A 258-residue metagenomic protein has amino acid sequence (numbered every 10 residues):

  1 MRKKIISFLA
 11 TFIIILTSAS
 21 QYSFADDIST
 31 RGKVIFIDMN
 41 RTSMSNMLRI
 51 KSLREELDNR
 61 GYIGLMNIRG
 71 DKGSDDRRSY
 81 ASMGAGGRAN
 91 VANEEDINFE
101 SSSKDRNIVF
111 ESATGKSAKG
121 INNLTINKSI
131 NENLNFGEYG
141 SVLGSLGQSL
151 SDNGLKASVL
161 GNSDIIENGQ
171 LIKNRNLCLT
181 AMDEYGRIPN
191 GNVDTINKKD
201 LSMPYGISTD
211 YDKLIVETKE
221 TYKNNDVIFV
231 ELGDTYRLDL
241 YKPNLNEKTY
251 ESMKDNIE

Functional and structural regions predicted by a protein language model:
R2-T11: Sec-dependent signal peptide recognition, specifically the positively charged N-region followed immediately by
I13-S18: Hydrophobic core
A19-D27: Sec-dependent signal peptide cleavage junction
D26-G32, T42-V227, G233-L240: Active-site-proximal alpha/beta segments of enzymes that process anionic O-linked groups
R237-N244, K248-Y250: Intrinsically disordered, low-complexity regions in plant nuclear regulators
S252-E258: Metal-dependent active-site segment of extracytoplasmic phospho-/sulfohydrolases and closely related
